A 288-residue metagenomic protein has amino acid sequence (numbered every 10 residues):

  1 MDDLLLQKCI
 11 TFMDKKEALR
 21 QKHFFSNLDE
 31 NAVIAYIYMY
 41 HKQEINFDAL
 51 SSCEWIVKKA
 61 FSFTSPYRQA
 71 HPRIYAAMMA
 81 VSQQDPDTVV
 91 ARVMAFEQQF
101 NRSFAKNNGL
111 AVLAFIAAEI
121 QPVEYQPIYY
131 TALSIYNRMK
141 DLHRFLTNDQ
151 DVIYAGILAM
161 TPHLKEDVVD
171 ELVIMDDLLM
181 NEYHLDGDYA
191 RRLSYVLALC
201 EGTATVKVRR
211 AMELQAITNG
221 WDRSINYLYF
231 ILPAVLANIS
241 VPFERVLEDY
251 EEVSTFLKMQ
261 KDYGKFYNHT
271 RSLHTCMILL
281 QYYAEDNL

Functional and structural regions predicted by a protein language model:
M1-A91, F100-G109, R271, I278-A284: N-terminal domain-start signal
D2, M39-F47, V81-D87, E119-Q126 (+4 more regions): Short coil/turn connectors between adjacent alpha-helices in alpha-solenoid helical repeat scaffolds
F12-L19, I45-V57, D87-F100, Q126-I135 (+4 more regions): Short, tandemly repeated low-complexity microdomains enriched for cysteine and small residues
K15, L19-K22, Y38-K42, I56-F63 (+12 more regions): Surface-exposed polar/charged interaction patches
N27, N31, N46, N101 (+9 more regions): Detector for Asparagine
D29-Y40, Q69-A80, N108-E119, Q150-A159 (+3 more regions): Amphipathic alpha-helical elements of HEAT/ARM-like alpha-solenoid repeat scaffolds that form extended
Q121-I128, R138-F266: A contiguous, surface-oriented mixed alpha/beta subdomain in the mid-to-C-terminal portion of proteins that forms
S254-L288: C-terminal structured domain segments
